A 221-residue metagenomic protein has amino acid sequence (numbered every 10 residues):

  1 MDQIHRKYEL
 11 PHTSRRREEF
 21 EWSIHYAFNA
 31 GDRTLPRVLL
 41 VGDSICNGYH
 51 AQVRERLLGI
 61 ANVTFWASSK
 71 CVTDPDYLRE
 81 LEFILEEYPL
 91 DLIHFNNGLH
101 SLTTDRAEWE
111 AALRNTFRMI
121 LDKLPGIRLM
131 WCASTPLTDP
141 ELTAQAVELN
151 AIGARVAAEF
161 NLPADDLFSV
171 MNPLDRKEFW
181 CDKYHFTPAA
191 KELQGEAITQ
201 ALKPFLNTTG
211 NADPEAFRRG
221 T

Functional and structural regions predicted by a protein language model:
M1-P75, R79-P89: Serine-esterase "nucleophile elbow" of acetyl-processing enzymes
R56-N62, D76-T221: Alpha-helical cap/lid subdomain in secreted, periplasmic, or secretory-pathway luminal O-acyl-processing enzymes
